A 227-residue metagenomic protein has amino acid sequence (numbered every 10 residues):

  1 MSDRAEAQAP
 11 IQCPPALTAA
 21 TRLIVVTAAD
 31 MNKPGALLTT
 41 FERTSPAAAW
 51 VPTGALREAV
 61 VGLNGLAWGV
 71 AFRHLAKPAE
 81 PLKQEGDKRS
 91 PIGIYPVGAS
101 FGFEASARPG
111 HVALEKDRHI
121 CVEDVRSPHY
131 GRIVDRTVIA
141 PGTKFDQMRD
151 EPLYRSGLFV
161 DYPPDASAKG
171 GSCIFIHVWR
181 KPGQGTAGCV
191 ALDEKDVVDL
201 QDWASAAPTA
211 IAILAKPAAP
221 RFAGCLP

Functional and structural regions predicted by a protein language model:
D3-A7: Sec/Tat signal peptide C-region and signal peptidase I cleavage site
Q8-T186, D196-P227: Cell wall/extracellular polymer interaction/catalysis modules
C189: Short cysteine clusters
D193: Conserved "landmark" site that anchors the functional core of diverse proteins
